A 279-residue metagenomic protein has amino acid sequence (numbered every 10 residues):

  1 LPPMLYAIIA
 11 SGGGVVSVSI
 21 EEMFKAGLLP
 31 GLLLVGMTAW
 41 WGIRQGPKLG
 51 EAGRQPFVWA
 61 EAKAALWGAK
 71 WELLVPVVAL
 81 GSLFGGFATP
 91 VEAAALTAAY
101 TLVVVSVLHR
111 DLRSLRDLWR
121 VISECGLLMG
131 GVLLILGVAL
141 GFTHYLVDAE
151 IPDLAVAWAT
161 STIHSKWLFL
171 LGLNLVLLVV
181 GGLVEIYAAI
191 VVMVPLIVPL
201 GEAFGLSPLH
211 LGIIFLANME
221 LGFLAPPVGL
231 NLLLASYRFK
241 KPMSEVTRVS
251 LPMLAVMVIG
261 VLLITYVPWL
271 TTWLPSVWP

Functional and structural regions predicted by a protein language model:
L1-P279: Alpha-helical transmembrane segments of multi-pass membrane transport proteins
